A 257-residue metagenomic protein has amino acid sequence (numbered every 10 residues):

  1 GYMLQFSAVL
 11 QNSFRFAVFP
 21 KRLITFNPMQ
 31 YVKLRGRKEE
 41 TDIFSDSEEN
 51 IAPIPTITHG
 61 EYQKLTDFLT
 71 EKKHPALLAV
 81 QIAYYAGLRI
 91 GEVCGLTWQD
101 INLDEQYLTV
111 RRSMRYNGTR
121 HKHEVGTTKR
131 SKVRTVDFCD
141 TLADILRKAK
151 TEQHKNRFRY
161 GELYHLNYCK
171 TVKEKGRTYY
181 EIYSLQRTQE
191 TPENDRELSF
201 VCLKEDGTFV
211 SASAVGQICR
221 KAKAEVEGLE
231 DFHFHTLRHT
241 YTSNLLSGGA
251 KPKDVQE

Functional and structural regions predicted by a protein language model:
G1-N12, K21-L23, T208-V215, E230-H233: N-terminal core-binding DNA-recognition domain of tyrosine site-specific recombinases/integrases
G1-R15, N27-P28, K33, L198-V201 (+1 more regions): Short, Lys/Arg-enriched alpha-helical recognition elements, typified by the DNA-recognition helix
Y2-L4, I24-I90, C94-L96, D104 (+3 more regions): Basic, Lys/Arg- and aromatic-enriched nucleic-acid-binding interface segment
L4-A8, Q63, D144, G216-Q217 (+1 more regions): Surface-exposed alpha-helical interface segments used for non-catalytic interactions
V9-A17, L146-A149, A222, L245 (+1 more regions): Hydrophobic recognition helices of helix-based DNA-binding modules
R15-F26, N102, F158, V226-E230: Surface-exposed helix-capping loop/turn segments at secondary-structure junctions
Y31-E39, L96-E190: Conserved tyrosine-mediated DNA breakage-rejoining catalytic core shared by Y-recombinases
D67-A76, A86, V136, Q153-K155 (+2 more regions): Short, basic (Lys/Arg/His-rich) helix/loop patches that form interaction surfaces in the mid-to-C-terminal regions
